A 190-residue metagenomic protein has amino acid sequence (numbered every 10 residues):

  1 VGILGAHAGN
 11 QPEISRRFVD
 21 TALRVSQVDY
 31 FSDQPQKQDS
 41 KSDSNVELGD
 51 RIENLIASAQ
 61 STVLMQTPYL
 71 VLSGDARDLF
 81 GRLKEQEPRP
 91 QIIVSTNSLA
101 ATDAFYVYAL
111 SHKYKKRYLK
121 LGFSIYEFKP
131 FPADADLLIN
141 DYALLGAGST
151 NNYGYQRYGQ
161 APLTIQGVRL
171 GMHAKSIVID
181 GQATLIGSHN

Functional and structural regions predicted by a protein language model:
V1-N190: Charged, low-complexity intrinsically disordered terminal segments
